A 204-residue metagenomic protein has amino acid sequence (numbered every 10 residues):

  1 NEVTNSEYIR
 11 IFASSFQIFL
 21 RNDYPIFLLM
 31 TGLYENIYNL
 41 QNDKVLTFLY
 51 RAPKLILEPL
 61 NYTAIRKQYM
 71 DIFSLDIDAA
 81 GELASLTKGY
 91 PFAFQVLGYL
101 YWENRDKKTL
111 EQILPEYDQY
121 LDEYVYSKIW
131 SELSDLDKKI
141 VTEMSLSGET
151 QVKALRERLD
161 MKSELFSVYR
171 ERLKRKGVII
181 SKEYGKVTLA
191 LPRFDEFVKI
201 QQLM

Functional and structural regions predicted by a protein language model:
N1-E35, N42-V45: Conserved Walker B catalytic segment
S14-S15, L100, R172-K176: Alpha-helical DNA-recognition elements
A52-A80: Conserved small helical "lid"/interfacial subdomain of P-loop NTPases
D78-F92: A short helix-loop-helix "switch/interaction" segment in the helical subdomain of ASCE P-loop NTPases
A93-L165: Winged-helix-like regulatory helical subdomains adjacent to P-loop NTPase cores
L159-K176, S181-Y184: Short amphipathic alpha-helical interaction segments
G185-P192: Minor-groove-contacting beta-hairpin "wing" of winged helix-turn-helix DNA-binding domains
P192-M204: Short, amphipathic alpha-helical interaction segments positioned at domain boundaries
